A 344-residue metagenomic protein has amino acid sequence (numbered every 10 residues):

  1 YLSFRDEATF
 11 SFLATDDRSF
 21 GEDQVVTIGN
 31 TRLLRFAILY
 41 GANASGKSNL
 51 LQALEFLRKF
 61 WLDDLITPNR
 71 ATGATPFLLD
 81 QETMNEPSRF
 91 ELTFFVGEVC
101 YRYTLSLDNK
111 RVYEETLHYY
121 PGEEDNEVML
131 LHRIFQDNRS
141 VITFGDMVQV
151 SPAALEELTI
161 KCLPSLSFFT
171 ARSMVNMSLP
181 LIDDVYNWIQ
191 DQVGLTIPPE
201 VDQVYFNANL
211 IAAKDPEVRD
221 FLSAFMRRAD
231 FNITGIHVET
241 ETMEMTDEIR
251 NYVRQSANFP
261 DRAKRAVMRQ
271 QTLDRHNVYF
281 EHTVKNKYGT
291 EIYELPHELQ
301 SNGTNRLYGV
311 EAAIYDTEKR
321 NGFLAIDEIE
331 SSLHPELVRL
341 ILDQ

Functional and structural regions predicted by a protein language model:
Y1-G29, R35-N49, A53-L62, E281 (+1 more regions): Switch/communication elements of ASCE P-loop NTPase nucleotide-binding domains
D6, G97-Y101, R111, D125-E127 (+1 more regions): Short acidic/polar mixed-charge low-complexity motifs
V25-I38, A42, L51-V112: Conserved P-loop NTP-binding catalytic core
F90-F95, L117, F280-H282: Short beta-strand segments that buttress and anchor functional surface loops
R102-R254: Electropositive, glycine-dotted interaction segments that contact anionic polymers or phosphate-rich ligands
V185-V201, T272-T290: A short mid-domain helix/strand-loop element embedded in enzyme catalytic domains that forms or borders the active-site
F221-M226, R265-M268, A312-I314: Generic recognition of flexible, low-complexity loop/linker segments
T246-R275: Mixed-charge, low-complexity intrinsically disordered segments
